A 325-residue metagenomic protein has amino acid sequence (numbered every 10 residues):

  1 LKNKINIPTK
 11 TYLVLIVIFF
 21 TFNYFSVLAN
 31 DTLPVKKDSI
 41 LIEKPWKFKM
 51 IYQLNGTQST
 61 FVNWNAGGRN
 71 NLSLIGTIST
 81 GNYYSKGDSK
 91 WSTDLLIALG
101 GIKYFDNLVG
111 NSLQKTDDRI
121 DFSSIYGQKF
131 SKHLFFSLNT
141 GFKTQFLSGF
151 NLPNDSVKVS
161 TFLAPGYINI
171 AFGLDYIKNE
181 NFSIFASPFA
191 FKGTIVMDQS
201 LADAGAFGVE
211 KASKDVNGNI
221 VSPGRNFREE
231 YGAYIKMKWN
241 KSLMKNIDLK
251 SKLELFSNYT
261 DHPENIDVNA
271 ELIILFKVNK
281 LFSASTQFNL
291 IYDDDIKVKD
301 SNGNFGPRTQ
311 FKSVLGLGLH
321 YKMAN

Functional and structural regions predicted by a protein language model:
I42-Q58, S89-W91: Transmembrane beta-strand segments of Gram-negative outer membrane beta-barrel proteins
M50, L54-G56, G76-Y84, F122-Q128 (+7 more regions): Residues on the lipid-exposed face of transmembrane beta-strands in outer-membrane beta-barrel proteins
L54-T60, K86-D88, I97-K103, F142-S148 (+5 more regions): Transmembrane beta-strands of outer-membrane beta-barrel pores
V62-G68, K103-S112, D155-S160, N217-R225 (+2 more regions): Extracellular loop and loop/strand-boundary signature of outer-membrane beta-barrel proteins
A66-R69, S85-G87, E229, N258-D267 (+1 more regions): Solvent-exposed loop/turn segments connecting transmembrane beta-strands in outer-membrane beta-barrel proteins
S89-W91, H133-F136, N181-I184, N246-L249 (+2 more regions): Repeated loop/turn-to-beta-strand initiation elements of outer-membrane beta-barrel proteins
S112-G232: Outer-membrane pore/translocation modules
T309-N325: Outer-membrane beta-barrel "beta-signal"
